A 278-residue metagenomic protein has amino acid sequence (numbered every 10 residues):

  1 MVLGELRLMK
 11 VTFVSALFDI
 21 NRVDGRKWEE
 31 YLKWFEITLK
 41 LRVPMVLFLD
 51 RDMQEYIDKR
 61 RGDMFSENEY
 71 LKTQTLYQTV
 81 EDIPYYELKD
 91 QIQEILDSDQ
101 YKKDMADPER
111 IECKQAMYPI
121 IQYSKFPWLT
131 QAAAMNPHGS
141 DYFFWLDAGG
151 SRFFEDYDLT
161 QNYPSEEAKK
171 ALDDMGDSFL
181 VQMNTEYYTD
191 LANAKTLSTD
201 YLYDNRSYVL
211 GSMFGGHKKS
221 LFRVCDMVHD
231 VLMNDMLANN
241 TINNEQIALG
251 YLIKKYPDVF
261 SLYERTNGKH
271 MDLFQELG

Functional and structural regions predicted by a protein language model:
V2-C113, M117-I120, S124, Q131-G139: N-terminal anchoring/stem segment of glycosyltransferases
F13-V14, V46-L49, Y142-D147, L180-Q182 (+1 more regions): A structural signal for short, well-ordered beta-strand segments and their strand-loop junctions that often border
N21-E29, F154-N162, M236-N239: Short, flexible/disordered intra-domain loops and linkers
N21-V23, M53-I57, I83-Y86, S151-D156 (+3 more regions): Short catalytic/ligand-binding loop motif for oxyanion handling, primarily in non-cytosolic enzymes, centered on
L32-E36, L129, E166-K170, L249-G250: Short amphipathic alpha-helical segments and helix-helix/interface helices
M117, I121-L180: GT-A fold catalytic core of metal-dependent nucleotide-sugar glycosyltransferases, centered on the diacidic
G150-R152, D156, K195-G278: Catalytic core and acceptor-binding pocket of nucleotide-sugar-dependent glycosyltransferases
S178-L191: Short beta-strand-to-loop element that shapes/binds the nucleotide-sugar donor at the catalytic cleft/hinge
